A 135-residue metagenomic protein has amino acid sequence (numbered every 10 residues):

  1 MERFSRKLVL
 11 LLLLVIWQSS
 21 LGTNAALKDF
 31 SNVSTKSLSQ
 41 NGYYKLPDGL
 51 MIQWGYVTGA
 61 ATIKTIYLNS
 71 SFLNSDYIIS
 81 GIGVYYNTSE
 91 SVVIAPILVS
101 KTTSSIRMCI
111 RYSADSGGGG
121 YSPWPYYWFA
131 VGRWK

Functional and structural regions predicted by a protein language model:
M1-S39: Fibrous stalk/shaft segments of extracellular and virion attachment machinery
S39-Y43, D48-K135: Extracellular attachment/recognition segments
